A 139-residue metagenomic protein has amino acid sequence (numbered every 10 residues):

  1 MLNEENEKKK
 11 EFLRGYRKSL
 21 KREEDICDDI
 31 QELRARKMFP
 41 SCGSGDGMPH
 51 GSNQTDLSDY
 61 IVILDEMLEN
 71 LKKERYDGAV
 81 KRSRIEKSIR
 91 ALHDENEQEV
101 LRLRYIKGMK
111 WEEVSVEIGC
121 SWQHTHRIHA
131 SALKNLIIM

Functional and structural regions predicted by a protein language model:
M1-A91, E113, I138-M139: N-terminal interaction/assembly modules
I89, H93-N96, H124: Short coil/turn residues that cap or connect secondary-structure elements
H93-K107: Short amphipathic alpha helix immediately N-terminal
L101, V114-S115, T125: Hydrophobic positions on the alpha-helical face of helix-turn-helix-like DNA-binding modules
L133-I137: C-terminal flanking helix
